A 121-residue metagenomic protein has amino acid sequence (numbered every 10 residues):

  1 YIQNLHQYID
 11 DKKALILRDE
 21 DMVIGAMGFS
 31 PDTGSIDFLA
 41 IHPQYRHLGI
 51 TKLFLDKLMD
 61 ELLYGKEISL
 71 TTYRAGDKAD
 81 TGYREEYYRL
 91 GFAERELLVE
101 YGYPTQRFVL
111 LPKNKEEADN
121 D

Functional and structural regions predicted by a protein language model:
Y1-F38, H42-Q44, L55, E61: Acetyl-CoA-dependent GNAT
R18-E20, F108-K113: Active-site beta-strand termini and strand-to-loop segments that position acidic
L39-I50, Y73-G76: A short, internal acetyl-CoA/4′-phosphopantetheine-binding micro-motif in the GNAT/acyltransferase core
K52, A75-E96: Conserved active-site alpha-helix within GNAT-family acetyltransferase domains
L62-D77: Conserved GNAT acetyl-CoA-binding A-motif
Y101-T105: Short acidic/glycine-enriched loop/turn segments that link adjacent beta-strands
P112-D121: Conserved N-terminal entry element of GNAT/NAT acetyltransferase domains
